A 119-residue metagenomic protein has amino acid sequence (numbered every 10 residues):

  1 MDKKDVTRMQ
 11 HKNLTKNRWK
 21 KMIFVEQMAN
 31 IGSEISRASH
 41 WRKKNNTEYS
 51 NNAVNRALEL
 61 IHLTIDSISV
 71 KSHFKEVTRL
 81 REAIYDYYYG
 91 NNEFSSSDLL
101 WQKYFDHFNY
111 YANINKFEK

Functional and structural regions predicted by a protein language model:
M1-K119: Surface-exposed peri-terminal alpha-helical interaction modules
